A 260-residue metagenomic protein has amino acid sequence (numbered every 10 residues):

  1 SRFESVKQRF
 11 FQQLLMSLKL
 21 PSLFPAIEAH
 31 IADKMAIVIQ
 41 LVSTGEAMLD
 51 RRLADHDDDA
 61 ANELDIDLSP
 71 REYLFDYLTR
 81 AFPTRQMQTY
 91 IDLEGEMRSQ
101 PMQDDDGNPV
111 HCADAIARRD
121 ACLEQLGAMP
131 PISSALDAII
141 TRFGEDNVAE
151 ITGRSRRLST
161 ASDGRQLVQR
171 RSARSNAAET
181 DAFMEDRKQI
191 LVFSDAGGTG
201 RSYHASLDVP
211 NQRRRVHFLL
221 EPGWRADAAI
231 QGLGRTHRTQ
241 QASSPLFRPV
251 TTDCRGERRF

Functional and structural regions predicted by a protein language model:
S1-L53, R118-N147, R154: Conserved helicase/translocase motor-coupling segment
A54, D59-F260: Conserved RecA-like P-loop NTPase helicase motor core
